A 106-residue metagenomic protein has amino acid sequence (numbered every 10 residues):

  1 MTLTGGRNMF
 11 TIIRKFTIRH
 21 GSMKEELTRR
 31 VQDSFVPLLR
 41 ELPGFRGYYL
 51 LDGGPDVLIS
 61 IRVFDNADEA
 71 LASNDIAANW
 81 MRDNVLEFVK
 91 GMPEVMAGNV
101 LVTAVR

Functional and structural regions predicted by a protein language model:
M1-L58, D65-N79, L86-R106: Short S/T/G/P-rich N-terminal loop/turn motif that feeds into the first structured element of a domain
